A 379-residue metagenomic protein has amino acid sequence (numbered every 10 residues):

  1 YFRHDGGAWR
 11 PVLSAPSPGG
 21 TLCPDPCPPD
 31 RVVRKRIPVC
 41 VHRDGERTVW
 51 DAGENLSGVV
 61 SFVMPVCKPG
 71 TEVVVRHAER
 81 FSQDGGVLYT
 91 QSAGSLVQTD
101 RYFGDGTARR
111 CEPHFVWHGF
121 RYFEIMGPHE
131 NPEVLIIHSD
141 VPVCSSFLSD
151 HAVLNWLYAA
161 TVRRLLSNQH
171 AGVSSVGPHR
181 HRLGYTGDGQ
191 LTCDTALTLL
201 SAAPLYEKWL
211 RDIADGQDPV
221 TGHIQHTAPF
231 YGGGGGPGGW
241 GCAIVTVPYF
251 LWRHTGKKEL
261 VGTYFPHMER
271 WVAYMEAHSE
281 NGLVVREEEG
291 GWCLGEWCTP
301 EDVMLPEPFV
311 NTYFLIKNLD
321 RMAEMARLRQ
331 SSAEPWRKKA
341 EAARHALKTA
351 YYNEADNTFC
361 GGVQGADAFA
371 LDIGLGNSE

Functional and structural regions predicted by a protein language model:
Y1-P178, G187, P204-E207, I224-F230 (+3 more regions): Extracellular/oxidizing-compartment recognition motifs
G70-T71, S82-D84, L183, Y231-G234 (+2 more regions): Flexible loop/turn segments at secondary-structure boundaries
N131-A160, L165-S167, V173-H226, C242 (+3 more regions): Active-site acid/base region of carbohydrate-active enzymes
G232-R253: Thiamine diphosphate
